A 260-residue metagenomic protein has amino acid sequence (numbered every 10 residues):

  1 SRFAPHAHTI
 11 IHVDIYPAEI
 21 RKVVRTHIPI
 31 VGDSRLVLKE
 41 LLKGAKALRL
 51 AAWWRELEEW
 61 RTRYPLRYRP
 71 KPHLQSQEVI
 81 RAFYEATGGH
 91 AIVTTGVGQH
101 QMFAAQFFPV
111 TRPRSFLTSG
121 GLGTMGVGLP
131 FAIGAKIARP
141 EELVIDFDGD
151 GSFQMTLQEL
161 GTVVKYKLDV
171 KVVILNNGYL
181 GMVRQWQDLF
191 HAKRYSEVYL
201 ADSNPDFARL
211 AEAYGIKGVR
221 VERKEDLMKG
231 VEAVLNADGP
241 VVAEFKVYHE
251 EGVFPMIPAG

Functional and structural regions predicted by a protein language model:
S1-E19: Phosphate/diphosphate-binding loops
R2-A4, I20-V23, P29-V31, R35-L41 (+1 more regions): Thiamine diphosphate
L38-R49, R61-P65, Y84-A91, R139 (+2 more regions): Structural signal for hydrophobic packing residues in well-ordered secondary-structure cores of soluble enzyme domains
A47-W60, P72, V242: Flexible, glycine/charged-enriched surface loops at secondary-structure junctions
E58-K136, E141: Active-site diphosphate/adenylate-binding microenvironment
